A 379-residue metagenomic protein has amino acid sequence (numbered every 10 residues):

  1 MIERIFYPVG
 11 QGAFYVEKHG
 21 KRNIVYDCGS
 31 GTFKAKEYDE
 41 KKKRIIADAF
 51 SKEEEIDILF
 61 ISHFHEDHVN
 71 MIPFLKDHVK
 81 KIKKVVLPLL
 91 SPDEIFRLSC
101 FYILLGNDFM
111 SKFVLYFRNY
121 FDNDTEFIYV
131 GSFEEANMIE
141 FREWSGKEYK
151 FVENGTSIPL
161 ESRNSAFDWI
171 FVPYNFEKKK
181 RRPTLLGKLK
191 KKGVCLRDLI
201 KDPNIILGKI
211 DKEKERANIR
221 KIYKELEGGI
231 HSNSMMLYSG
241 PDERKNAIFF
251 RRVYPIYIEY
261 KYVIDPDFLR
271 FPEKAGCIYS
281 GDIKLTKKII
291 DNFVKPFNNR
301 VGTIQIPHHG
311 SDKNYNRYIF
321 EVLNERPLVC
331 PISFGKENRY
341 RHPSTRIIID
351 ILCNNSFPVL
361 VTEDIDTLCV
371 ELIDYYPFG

Functional and structural regions predicted by a protein language model:
M1-D48, F249-L285: Conserved beta-strand hairpin/beta-sheet module of binuclear metal-dependent hydrolase folds, prominently
M1-I5, V9-A13, P255-P266, E273 (+3 more regions): C-terminal regulatory/interaction regions
I2-P8, I24-C28, E148, V152 (+3 more regions): Active-site-proximal beta-strand elements of phosphoester/diester hydrolases
Q11, T32, F64-V69, S91-E94 (+3 more regions): Active-site environment of divalent metal-dependent phosphoester hydrolases
R22-I24, K52-F60, K81-P88, T125-I128 (+7 more regions): Hydrophobic beta-strand segments of well-ordered beta-sheets in folded domains
Y38-L90, K295-S311, L328: Active-site metal-binding motif and surrounding structural segment of the metallo-beta-lactamase
K41-I46, L98-R118, N292-V294, Y318 (+1 more regions): Short, aromatic/basic amphipathic alpha-helical patches
H78-G276, D374-G379: Flexible, acidic/histidine-containing loops and adjacent segments that form or flank the divalent-metal
